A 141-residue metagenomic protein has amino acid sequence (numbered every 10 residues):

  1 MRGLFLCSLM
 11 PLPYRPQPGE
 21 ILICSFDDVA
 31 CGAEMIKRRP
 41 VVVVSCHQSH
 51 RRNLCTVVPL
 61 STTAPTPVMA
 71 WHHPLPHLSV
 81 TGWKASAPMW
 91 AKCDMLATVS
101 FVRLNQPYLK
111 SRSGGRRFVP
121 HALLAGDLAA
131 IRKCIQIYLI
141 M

Functional and structural regions predicted by a protein language model:
M1-L6: Short, structured beta-strand/loop micro-motifs enriched in basic residues and often containing a Trp
D28, S61, M95-A97: A broadly conserved detector of short glycine/acidic/proline-rich loop/turn motifs that flank catalytic sites and bind
A30-R38, V43-T81: Compact nucleic-acid interaction/catalytic patches
L78-M141: C-terminal terminal-subdomain/extension
